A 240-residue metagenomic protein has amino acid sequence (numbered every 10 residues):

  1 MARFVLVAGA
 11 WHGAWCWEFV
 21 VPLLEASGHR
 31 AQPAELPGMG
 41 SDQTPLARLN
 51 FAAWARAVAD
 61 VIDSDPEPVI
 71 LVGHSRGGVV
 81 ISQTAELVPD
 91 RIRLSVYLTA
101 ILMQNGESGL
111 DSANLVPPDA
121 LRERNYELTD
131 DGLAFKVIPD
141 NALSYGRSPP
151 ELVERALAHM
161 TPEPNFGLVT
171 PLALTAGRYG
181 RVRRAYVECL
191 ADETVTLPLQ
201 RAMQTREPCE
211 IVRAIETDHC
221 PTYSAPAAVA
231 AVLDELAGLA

Functional and structural regions predicted by a protein language model:
A2-Q43, P66-V69: Conserved HGGG/HGGXW glycine-rich cap/lid loop of the alpha/beta-hydrolase fold
R30, L36-I70, E86-L87, L110-L115: Active-site loop/oxyanion-hole signature of alpha/beta-hydrolase fold enzymes
G73-G77, I81: Gly/Ala-rich beta-loop-alpha elbow adjacent to hydrolase catalytic centers
E86, D90-D130, A134-V137, F166-L168 (+1 more regions): Flexible "cap/lid" loop of the alpha/beta hydrolase fold
D130-R178: Conserved alpha/beta-hydrolase catalytic His-Asp/Glu region
P162-A227: Conserved serine/cysteine hydrolase catalytic core
Y223-A237: Post-His helix in hydrolase/transferase enzymes
